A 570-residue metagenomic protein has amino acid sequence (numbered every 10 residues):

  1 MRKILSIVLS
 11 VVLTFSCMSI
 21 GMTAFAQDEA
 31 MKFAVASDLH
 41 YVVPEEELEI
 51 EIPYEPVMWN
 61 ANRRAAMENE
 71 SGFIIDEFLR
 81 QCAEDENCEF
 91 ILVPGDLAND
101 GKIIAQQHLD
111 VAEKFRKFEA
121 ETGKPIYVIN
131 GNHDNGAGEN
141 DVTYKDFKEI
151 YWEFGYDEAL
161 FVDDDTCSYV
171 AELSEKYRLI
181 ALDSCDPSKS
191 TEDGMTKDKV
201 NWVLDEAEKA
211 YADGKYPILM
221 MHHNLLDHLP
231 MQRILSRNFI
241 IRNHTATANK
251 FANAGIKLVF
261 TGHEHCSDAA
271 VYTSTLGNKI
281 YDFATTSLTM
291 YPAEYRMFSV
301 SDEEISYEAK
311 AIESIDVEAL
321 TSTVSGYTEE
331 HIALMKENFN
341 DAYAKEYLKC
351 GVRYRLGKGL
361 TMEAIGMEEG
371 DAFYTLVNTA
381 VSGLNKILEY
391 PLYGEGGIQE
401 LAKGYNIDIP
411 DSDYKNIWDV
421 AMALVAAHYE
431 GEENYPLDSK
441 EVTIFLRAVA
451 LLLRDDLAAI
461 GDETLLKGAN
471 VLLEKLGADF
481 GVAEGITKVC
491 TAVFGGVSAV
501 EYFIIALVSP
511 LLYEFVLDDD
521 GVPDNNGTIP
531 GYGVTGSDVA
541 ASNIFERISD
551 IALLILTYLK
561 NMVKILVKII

Functional and structural regions predicted by a protein language model:
M1-V8: Positively charged n-region of N-terminal signal peptides that target proteins for export
R2, Q27, V317-I570: Non-catalytic terminal accessory segments
C17-D28: Sec-dependent signal peptide cleavage junction
Q27-I104: N-terminal active-site segment of His-dependent metallophosphoesterases
V42-E45, N99-K102, N130-E139, P187-S190 (+3 more regions): Active-site environment of divalent metal-dependent phosphoester hydrolases
C82-F90, R178-I180, S190-Y281, Y374 (+3 more regions): His/acidic metal-ligating clusters that form di-metal
Q106-D205, L276-K279, A284, M297 (+1 more regions): Extended active-site neighborhood of metal-dependent phosphoesterases/phosphodiesterases
